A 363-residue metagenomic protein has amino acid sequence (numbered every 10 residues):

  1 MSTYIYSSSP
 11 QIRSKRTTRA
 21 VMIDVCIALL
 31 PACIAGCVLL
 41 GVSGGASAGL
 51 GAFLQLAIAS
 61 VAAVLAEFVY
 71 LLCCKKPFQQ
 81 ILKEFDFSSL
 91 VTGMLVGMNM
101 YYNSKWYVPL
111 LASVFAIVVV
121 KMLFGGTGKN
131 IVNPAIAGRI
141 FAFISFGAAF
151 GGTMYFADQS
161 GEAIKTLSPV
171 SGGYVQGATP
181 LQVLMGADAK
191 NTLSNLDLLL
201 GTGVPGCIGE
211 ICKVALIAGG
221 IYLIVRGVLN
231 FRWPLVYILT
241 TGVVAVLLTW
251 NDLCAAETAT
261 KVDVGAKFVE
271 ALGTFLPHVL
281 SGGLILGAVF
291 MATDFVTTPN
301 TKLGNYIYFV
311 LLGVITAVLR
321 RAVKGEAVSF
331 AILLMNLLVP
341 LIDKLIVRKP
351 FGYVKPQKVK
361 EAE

Functional and structural regions predicted by a protein language model:
M1-I23, L319-E363: Cytosolic-side transmembrane-helix boundaries in multi-pass membrane proteins
M1-L71, A362-E363: N-terminal signal-anchor module of multipass membrane proteins
Y6-I12, L65-F78, V118-G128, A218-G227 (+1 more regions): C-terminal ends of transmembrane helices
P31-C33, S89-G97, S113-V120, V214-L223 (+3 more regions): Hydrophobic, membrane-inserted alpha-helices
A48-A62, N103-A112, V204-K213, E270-L284: Structural signature of hydrophobic alpha-helical transmembrane segments
F85-A163: A generic, well-ordered mixed alpha/beta core segment in the N-terminal half of proteins
G128, V132-I217: Long hydrophobic alpha-helical segments that form multi-pass transmembrane helix bundles in integral membrane proteins
I131-A135, L276-G282, N305, V323-M335: Loop-to-transmembrane alpha-helix initiation sites
